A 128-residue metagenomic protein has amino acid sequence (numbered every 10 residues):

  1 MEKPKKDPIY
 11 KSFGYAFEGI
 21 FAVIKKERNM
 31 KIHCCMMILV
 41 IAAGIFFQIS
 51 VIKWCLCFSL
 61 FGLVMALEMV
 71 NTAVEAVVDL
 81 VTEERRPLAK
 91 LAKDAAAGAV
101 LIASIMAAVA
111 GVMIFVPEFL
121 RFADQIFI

Functional and structural regions predicted by a protein language model:
M1-V70, R85, V100-I128: Hydrophobic alpha-helical transmembrane segments
I20, E75, A92: Residue-level signal for inorganic ion chemistry
L39-V40, V78, K93: Conserved protein kinase catalytic domain
V70-P87: Transmembrane alpha-helical segments of integral membrane proteins
E83-A99: Juxtamembrane helix-capping/reentrant segments at transmembrane boundaries
